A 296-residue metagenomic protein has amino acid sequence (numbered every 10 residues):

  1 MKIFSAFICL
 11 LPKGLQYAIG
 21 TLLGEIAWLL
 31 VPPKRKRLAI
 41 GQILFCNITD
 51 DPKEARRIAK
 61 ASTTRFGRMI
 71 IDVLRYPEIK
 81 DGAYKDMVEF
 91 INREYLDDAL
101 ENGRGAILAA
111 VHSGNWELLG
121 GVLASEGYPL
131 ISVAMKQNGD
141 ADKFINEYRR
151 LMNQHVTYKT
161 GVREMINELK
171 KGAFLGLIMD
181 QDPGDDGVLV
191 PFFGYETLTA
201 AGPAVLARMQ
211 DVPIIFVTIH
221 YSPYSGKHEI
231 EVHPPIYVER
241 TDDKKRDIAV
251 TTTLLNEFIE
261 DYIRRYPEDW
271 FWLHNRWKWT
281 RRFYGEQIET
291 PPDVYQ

Functional and structural regions predicted by a protein language model:
M1-A110, I145-Y148, N153, S222: Membrane-anchoring hydrophobic helices of lipid-metabolizing enzymes
I3, L38, E94, L118 (+4 more regions): Short Gly/charged-rich anion-binding patches and loops
G14-L15, I71-D72, G120-G121, A141 (+2 more regions): Short, flexible segments with low predicted structural confidence
V31, F45, T49, R56-K60 (+3 more regions): Non-catalytic C-terminal accessory region of glycerolipid acyltransferases and related lyso-lipid remodeling enzymes
R35-L38, M135-G139, T197-A200: Active-site metal-coordination segments of metallo-dependent hydrolases
A83-V88, A134, L151-T157, F192-G194 (+2 more regions): Short, flexible loop segments at the rims of nucleotide/cofactor-binding pockets, characterized by
N102-T160, D182-V188, Y221, S225: Catalytic core of membrane glycerolipid acyltransferases/transacylases, capturing the structured, soluble-facing
